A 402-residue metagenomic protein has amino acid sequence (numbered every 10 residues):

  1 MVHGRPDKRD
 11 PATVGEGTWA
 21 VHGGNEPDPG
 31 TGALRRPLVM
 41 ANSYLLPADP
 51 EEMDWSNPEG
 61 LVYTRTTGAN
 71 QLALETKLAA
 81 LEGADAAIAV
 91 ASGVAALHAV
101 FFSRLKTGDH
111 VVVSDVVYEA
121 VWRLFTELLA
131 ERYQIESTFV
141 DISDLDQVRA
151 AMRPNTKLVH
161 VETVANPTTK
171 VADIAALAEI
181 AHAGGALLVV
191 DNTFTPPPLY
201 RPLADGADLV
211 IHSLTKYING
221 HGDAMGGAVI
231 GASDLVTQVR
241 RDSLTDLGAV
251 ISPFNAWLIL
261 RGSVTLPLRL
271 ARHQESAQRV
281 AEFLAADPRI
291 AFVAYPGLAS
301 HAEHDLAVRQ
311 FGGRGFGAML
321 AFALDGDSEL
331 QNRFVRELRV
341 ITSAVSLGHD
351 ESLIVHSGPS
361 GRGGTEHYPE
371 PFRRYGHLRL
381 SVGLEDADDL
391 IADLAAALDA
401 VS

Functional and structural regions predicted by a protein language model:
M1-G68, T76, L378: N-terminal "arm"/small-domain region of PLP-dependent enzymes with the aminotransferase-like
M1-R5, E127, E131, A150 (+4 more regions): PLP-dependent enzyme catalytic core of the Aspartate aminotransferase-like
R5-A12, H22, E26-P29, A87-D287 (+1 more regions): Conserved PLP-enzyme active-site core in the AAT-like
N25-P27, M40-L46, F194, K216 (+5 more regions): Glycine-rich beta-alpha junction loops
S43-H98, A120-L128: Conserved N-terminal alpha-helix of the aminotransferase class I/II PLP-enzyme fold
S43-Y44, D49, G231-L235, S263 (+1 more regions): Short loop segments at secondary-structure junctions
L81, R132, D287-P288, L338: Acidic-histidine catalytic/liganding microenvironments
I290-L378, V382, A396: Conserved C-terminal alpha-helix-loop-beta "cap" of PLP-dependent enzymes that closes/shapes the active-site mouth
